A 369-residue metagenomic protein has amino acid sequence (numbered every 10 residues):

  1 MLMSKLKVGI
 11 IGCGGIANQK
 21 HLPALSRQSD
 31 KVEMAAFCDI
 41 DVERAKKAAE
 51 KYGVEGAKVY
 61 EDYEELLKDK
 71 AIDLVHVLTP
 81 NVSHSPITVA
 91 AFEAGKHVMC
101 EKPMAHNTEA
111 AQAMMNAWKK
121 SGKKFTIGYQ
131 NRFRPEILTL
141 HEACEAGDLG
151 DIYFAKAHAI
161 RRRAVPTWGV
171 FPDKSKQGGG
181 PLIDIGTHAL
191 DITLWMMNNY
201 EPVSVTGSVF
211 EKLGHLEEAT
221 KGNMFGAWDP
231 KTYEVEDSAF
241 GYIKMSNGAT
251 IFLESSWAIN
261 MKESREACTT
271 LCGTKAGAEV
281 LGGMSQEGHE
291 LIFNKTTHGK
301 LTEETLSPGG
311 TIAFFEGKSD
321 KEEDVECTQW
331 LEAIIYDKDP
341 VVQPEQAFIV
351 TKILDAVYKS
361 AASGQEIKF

Functional and structural regions predicted by a protein language model:
M1-K5, L74-H76, Q112, S246 (+1 more regions): C-terminal helix-rich "cap/oligomerization" subdomain common to oxidoreductases
L2, D69, L74-F133, G147: Beta-strand-loop-alpha-helix segment that lines the small-molecule cofactor/substrate pocket of alpha/beta enzymes
L2-G53: N-terminal Rossmann-like dinucleotide-binding module
I16, I40, F315-T328: Active-site loop of classical SDR/Rossmann-like NAD(P)-dependent oxidoreductases, centered on the catalytic Tyr-X3-Lys
A17-N18, E61, C100, F125-I127 (+2 more regions): Hydrophobic residues in well-ordered beta-strands that form the structural core
G56-D62: Conserved SAM-binding strand-loop segment of SAM-dependent methyltransferases
N131-Y233, G364: Predominantly a Rossmann-like dinucleotide-binding segment in NAD(P)-dependent oxidoreductases
P166, D191-H289, D324-D339: Contiguous beta-strand/loop segments that form the cofactor/metal-binding neighborhood of enzyme cores
